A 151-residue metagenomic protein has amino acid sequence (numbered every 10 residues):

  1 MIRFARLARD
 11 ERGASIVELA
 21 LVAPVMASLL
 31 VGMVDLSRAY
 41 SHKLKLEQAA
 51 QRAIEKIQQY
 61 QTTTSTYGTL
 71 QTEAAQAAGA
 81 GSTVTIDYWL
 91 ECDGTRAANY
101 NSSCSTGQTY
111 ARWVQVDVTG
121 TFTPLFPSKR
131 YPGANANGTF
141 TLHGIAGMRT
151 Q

Functional and structural regions predicted by a protein language model:
M1-A75: Alpha-helical assembly-interface signal, strongest on the long, hydrophobic N-terminal helix that forms
I2, Q48-Q151: Short, conserved structural patches
